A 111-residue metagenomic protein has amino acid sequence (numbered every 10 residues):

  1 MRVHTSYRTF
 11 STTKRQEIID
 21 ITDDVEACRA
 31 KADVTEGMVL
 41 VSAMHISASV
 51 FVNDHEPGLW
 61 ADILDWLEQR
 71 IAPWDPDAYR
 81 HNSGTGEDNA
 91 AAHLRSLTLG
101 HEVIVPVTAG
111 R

Functional and structural regions predicted by a protein language model:
M1-R111: Active-site histidine-anchored catalytic micro-motif
